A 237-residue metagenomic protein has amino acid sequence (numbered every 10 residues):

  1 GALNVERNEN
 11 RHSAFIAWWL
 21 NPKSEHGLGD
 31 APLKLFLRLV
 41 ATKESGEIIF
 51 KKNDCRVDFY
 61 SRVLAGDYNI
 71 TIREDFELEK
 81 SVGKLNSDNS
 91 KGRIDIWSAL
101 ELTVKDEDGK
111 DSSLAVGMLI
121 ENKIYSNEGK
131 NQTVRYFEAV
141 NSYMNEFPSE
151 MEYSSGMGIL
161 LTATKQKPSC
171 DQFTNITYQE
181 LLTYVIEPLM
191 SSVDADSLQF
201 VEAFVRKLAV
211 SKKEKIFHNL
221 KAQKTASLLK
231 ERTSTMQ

Functional and structural regions predicted by a protein language model:
G1-Q237: Charged, terminal alpha-helix-loop-beta segments that serve as non-catalytic nucleic-acid engagement and/or assembly
